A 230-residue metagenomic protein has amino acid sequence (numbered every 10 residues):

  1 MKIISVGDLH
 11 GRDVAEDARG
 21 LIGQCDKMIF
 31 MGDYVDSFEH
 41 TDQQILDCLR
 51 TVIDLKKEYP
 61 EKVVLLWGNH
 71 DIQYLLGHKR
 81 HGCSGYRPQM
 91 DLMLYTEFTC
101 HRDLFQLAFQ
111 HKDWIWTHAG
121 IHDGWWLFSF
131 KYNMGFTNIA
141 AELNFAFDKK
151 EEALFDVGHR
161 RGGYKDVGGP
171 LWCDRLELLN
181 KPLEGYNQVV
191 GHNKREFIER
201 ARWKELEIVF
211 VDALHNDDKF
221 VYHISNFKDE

Functional and structural regions predicted by a protein language model:
M1, G23-D26, P60-K62, K112 (+2 more regions): A general structural motif
S5-G7, M28-G32, V64-G68, W116-T117 (+2 more regions): Active-site neighborhood of phospho(di)ester-bond hydrolases with catalytic His/Asp-centered motifs
V6, G11-E97: Core catalytic region of metal-dependent phosphoesterases/phosphodiesterases, especially metallo-beta-lactamase-like
H10-A15, D36-E39, H70-L76, H122-G124 (+3 more regions): Active-site environment of divalent metal-dependent phosphoester hydrolases
I22, K57-Y59, K181, A201-K204: Short, conserved loop/helix-junction motifs that constitute active-site signature segments in enzyme catalytic cores
P88-T117: PAPS-dependent sulfotransferase catalytic domain
Q106-K181: Active-site-proximal loop/helix segment associated with metal-binding centers of metalloenzymes
E199-E230: Binuclear metal-dependent phosphoesterase catalytic core
